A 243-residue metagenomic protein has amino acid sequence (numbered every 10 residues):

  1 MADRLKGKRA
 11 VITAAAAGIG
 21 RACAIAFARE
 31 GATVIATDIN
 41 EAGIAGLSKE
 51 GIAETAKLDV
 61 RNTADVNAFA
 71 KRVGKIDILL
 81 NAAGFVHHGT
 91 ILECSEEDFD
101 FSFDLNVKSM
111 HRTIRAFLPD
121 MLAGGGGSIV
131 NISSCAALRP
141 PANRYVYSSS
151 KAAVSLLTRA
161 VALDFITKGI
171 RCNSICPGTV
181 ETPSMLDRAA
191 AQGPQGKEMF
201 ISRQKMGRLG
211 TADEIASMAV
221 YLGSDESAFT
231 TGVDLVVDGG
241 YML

Functional and structural regions predicted by a protein language model:
T90-I91, S95-F103, G196, F200: Substrate-binding pocket helix/loop in short-chain dehydrogenase/reductase
C94, P140-S148, A160, R188: Active-site loop-to-helix junction immediately N-terminal to the catalytic Tyr of the SDR YXXXK motif in Rossmann-fold
I114, S150, T158: Active-site helix of classical SDR
P119, L163-T167, A228: Alpha-helical segment proximal to the catalytic Tyr-Lys
S134: Residue(s) in the substrate-gating loop at a strand-loop-helix junction that position the organic substrate next
T167, T179-R203: A glycine/serine/threonine-rich, flexible loop-to-helix segment that serves as the NAD(P) cofactor-binding "lid"
R208-V237, M242: C-terminal substrate-recognition "lid" of short-chain dehydrogenase/reductases
